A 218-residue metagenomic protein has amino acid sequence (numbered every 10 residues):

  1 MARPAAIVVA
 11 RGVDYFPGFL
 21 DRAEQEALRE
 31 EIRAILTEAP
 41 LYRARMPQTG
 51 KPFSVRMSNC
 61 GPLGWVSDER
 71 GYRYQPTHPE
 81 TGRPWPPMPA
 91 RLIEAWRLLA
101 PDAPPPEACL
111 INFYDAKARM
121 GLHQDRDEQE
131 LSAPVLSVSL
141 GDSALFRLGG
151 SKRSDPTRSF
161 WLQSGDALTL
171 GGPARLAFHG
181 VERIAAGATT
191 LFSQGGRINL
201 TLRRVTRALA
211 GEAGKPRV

Functional and structural regions predicted by a protein language model:
M1-V218: Non-heme Fe(II) oxygenase metal-center motifs and adjacent flexible, charged/small-residue loops
